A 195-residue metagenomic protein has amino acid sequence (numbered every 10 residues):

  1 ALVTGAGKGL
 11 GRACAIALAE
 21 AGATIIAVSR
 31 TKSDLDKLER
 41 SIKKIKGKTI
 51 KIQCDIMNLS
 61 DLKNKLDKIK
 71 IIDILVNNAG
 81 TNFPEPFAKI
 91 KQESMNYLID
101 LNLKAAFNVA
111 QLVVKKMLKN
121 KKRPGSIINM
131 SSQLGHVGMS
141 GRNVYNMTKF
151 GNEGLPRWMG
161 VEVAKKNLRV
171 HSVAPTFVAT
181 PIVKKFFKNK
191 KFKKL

Functional and structural regions predicted by a protein language model:
G7-G9: Conserved glycine-rich cofactor-binding loop
A23-K37: Conserved glycine-rich Rossmann-like NAD(P)H-binding loop of the short-chain dehydrogenase/reductase
P86-F87, K91-I99, F192-L195: Substrate-binding pocket helix/loop in short-chain dehydrogenase/reductase
I90, G138-N146, W158, I182: Active-site loop-to-helix junction immediately N-terminal to the catalytic Tyr of the SDR YXXXK motif in Rossmann-fold
A110, T148, P156: Active-site helix of classical SDR
K115, V161-K165: Alpha-helical segment proximal to the catalytic Tyr-Lys
S132: Residue(s) in the substrate-gating loop at a strand-loop-helix junction that position the organic substrate next
